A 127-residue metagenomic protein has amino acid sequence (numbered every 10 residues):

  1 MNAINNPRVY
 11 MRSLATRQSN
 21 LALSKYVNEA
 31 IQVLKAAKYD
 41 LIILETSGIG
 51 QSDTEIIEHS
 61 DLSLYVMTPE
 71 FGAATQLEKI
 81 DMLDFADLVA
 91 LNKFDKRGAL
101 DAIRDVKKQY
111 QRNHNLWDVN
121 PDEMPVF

Functional and structural regions predicted by a protein language model:
M1-N2, D53-T54, K79-I80, L116: A generic local secondary-structure boundary/capping motif
M1-S52, H59-V66: Nucleotide-state-sensitive switch-loop elements of NTP-binding domains
T16-Q18, E70, V89: A short, flexible beta-alpha/helix-coil linker loop
L23, T46-I56, A74-L77, G98-A102: Conserved ATPase-coupling elements of RecA-like P-loop NTPase cores
Y26-A30, E55, H59, E78-D81 (+2 more regions): Alpha-helical scaffold elements adjacent to nucleotide-binding pockets in ATP/GTP-utilizing enzyme cores
E45-T54, L83-L91: Charged, low-complexity, helix/coiled-coil-prone segments
T68-G72, D95: Short, acidic/turn-prone active-site loops that include or flank metal/cofactor- and phosphate-binding residues
D84-F127: Canonical P-loop GTPase G-domain recognition
